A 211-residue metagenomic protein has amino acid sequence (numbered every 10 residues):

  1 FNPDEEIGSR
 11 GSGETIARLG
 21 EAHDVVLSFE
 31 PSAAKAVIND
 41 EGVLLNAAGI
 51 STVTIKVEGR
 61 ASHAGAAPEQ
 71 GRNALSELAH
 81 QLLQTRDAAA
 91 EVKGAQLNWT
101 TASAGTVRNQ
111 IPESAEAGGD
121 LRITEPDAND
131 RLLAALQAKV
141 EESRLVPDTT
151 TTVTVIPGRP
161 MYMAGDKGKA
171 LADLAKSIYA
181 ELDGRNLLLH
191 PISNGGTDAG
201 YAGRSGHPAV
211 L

Functional and structural regions predicted by a protein language model:
F1-N46: Acidic/histidine-rich catalytic neighborhood of metal-dependent amide-processing enzymes
P31-N39, L45-N46, S51-K56, R60-L211: Metal-dependent amide/peptide-bond hydrolase catalytic core, centered on the "pita-bread" metallohydrolase fold
